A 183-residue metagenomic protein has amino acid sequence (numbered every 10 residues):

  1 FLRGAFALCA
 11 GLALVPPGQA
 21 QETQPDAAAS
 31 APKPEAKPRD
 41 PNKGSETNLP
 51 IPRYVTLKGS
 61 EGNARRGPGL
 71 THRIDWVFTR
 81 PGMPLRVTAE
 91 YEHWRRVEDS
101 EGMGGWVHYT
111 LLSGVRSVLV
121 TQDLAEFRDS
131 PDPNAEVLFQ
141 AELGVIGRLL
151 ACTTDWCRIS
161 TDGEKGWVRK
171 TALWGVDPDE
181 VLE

Functional and structural regions predicted by a protein language model:
F1-A5, Q21-T23: Short, low-complexity, intrinsically disordered N-terminal peptides in bacterial proteins
R3-A13: Bacterial N-terminal signal peptides
P16-A20: Sec/Tat signal peptide C-region and signal peptidase I cleavage site
E22-R66, V77-P81, T88-Y91, E98-M103 (+5 more regions): SH3-family beta-barrel domains
